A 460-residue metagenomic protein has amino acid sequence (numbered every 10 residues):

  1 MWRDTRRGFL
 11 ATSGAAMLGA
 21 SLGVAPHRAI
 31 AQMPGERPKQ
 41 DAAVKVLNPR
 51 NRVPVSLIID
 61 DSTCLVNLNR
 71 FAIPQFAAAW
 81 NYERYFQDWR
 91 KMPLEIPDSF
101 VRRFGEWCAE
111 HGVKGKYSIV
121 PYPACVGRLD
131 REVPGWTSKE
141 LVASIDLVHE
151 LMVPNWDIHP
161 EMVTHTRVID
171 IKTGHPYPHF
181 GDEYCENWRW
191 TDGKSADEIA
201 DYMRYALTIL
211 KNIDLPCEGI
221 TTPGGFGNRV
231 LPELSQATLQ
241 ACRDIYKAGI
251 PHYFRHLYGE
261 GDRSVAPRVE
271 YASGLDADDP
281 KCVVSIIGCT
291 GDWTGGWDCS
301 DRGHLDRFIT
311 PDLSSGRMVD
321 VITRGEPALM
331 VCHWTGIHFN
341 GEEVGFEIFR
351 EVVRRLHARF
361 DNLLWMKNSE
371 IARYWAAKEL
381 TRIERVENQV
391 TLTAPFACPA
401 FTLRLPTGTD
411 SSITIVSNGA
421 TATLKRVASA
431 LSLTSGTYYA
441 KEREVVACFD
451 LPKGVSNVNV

Functional and structural regions predicted by a protein language model:
M1-M17: N-terminal secretory signal peptides and thylakoid transit peptides that target proteins across membranes
A25-Q32: Signal peptide processing junction and immediate N-terminal pro/mature segment of secreted/exported proteins
Q32-P49, S56, S62, T137-S138 (+7 more regions): Active-site-adjacent pocket scaffolds in enzyme catalytic domains
P38-D157, T164-T166, A196, Y202-G227 (+2 more regions): Active-site beta->alpha N-cap acidic-glycine motif
C64-N67, P123-L129, T166-K172, F226-P232 (+3 more regions): Short catalytic/ligand-binding loop motif for oxyanion handling, primarily in non-cytosolic enzymes, centered on
G325-N340, L364, N368-E370: Substrate-binding cleft of secreted/luminal carbohydrate-active enzymes
E343-A377: Catalytic cores of secreted or luminal carbohydrate-active enzymes
K378-V460: C-terminal beta-sandwich/jelly-roll accessory domains of carbohydrate-active enzymes
